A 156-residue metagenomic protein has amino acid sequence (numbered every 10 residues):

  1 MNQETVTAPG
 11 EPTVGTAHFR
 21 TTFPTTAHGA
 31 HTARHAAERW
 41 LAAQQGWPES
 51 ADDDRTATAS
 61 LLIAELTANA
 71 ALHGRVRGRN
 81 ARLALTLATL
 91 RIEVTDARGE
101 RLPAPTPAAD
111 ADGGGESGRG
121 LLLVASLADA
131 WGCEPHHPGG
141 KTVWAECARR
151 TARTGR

Functional and structural regions predicted by a protein language model:
M1-P24, A71-R156: Conserved beta-strand-loop-beta-strand hairpin that lines the nucleotide-binding pocket of ATP/GTP-utilizing enzymes
R20-R34: STAS-typified acidic loop motif
A30, D52-T56, L121: Short, structured helix-loop boundary elements
T32, T58, L62, L123: Charged catalytic carboxylate motif
W40-A64: Conserved short strand/loop->alpha-helix "switch" segment adjacent to the catalytic nucleotide/phosphoryl-transfer site
